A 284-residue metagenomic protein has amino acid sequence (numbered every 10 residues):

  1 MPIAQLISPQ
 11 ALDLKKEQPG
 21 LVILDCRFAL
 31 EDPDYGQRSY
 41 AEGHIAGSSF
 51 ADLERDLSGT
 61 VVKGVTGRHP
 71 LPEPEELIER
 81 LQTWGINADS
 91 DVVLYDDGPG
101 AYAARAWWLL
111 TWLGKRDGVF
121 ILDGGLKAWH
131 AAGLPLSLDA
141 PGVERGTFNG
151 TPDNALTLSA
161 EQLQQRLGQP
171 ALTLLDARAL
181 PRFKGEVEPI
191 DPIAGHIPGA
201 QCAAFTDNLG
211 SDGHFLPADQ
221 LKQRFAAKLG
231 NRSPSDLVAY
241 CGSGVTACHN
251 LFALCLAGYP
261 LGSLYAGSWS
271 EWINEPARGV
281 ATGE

Functional and structural regions predicted by a protein language model:
M1-E284: Cytosolic catalytic domains that perform sulfur/thiol-centered chemistry
